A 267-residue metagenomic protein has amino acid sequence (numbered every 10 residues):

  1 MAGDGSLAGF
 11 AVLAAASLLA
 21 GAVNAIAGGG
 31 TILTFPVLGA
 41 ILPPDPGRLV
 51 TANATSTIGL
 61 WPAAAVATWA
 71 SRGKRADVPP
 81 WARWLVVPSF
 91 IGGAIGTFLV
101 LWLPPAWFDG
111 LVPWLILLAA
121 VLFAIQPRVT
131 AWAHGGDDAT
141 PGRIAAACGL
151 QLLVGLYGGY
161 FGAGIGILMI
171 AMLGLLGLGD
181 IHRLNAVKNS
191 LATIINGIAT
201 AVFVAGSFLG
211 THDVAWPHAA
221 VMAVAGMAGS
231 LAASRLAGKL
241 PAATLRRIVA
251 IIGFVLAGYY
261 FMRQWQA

Functional and structural regions predicted by a protein language model:
G3-W84, C148-G155, I165-R235: Small-residue-rich hydrophobic segments that form or flank transmembrane alpha-helices in multi-pass membrane proteins
F10, A14, T57, V112-I116 (+5 more regions): Residues within membrane-spanning alpha-helices of integral membrane proteins, especially the hydrophobic core/packing
A40-I41, L101, G110, G174-L175 (+2 more regions): Transmembrane helix-loop junction
A65-A76, T97, P105, W114-A139 (+1 more regions): Transmembrane helix exit motif
V78-P88, V112, G136-R143, N185-L191 (+1 more regions): Cytoplasmic-side transmembrane-helix entry/capping segments in multi-pass membrane proteins
I95-G96, L101, L153-F161, A199-F208 (+1 more regions): Hydrophobic alpha-helical transmembrane segments in multi-pass integral membrane proteins
W102-I116, R128-W132, T211-P217, K239 (+2 more regions): Loop-to-transmembrane alpha-helix entry segments
